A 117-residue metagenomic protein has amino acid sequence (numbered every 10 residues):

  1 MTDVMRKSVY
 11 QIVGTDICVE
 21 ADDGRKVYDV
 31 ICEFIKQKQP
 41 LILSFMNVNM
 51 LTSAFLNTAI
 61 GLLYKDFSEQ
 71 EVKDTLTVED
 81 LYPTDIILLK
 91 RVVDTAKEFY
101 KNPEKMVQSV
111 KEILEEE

Functional and structural regions predicted by a protein language model:
M1-I42, L62-E117: STAS-like cytosolic regulatory interaction modules
D23, F55-L56: Residues at alpha-helix caps and immediate loop-helix transition turns in enzyme cores, especially N- and C-cap
N47-F55: Acidic, metal-coordinating catalytic cores used for nucleic-acid/nucleotide bond scission and strand-transfer chemistry
T58-I60: Short Gly/Thr/Asp-enriched flexible loops that form oxyanion-binding sites at enzyme active sites
